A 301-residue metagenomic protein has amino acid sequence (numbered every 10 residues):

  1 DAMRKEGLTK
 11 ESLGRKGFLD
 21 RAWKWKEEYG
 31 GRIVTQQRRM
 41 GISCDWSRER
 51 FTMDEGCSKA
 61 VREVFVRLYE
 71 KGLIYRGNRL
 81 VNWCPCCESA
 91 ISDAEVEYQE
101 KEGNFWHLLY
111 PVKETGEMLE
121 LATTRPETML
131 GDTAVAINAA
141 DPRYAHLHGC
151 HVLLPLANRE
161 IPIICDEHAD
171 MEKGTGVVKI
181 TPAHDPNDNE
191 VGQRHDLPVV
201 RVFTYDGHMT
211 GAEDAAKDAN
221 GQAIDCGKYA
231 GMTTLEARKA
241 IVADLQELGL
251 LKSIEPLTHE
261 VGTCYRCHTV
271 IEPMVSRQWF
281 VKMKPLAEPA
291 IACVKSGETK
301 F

Functional and structural regions predicted by a protein language model:
D1, S89, A94-V96, T133-A134 (+3 more regions): Short acidic, glycine/serine/threonine-rich loops at helix termini
D1-V66, E70, V191, G231-L251: N-terminal Rossmann-like or analogous alpha/beta NTP/dinucleotide-binding catalytic cores that position adenine
L8, S12, L19-E27, R50-S58 (+8 more regions): Hydrophobic alpha-helical scaffolding
Y29, G207, I241, T263-C264: Active-site cavity-forming subdomains of large catalytic enzyme subunits
I33, V152, H268: A residue-level signal for conserved active-site and pocket-lining positions in enzyme catalytic cores
R39, S43-C44, R50, D54-D206 (+2 more regions): NTP-handling and nucleic-acid-processing catalytic cores
P126-V135, D141, E247, K252-M283: Structured, non-catalytic alpha/beta "coupling" segments that mediate domain-domain communication and provide generic
H146-G149, A216-R238: A glycine-biased structural micro-motif
